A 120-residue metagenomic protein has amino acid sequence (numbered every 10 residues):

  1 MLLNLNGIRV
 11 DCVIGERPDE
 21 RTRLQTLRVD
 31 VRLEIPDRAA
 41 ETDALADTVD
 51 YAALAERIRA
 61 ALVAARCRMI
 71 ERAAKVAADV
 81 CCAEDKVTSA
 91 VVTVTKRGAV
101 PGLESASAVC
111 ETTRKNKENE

Functional and structural regions predicted by a protein language model:
M1-E120: N-terminal, polar/charged subdomain of small-to-medium soluble alpha/beta proteins
